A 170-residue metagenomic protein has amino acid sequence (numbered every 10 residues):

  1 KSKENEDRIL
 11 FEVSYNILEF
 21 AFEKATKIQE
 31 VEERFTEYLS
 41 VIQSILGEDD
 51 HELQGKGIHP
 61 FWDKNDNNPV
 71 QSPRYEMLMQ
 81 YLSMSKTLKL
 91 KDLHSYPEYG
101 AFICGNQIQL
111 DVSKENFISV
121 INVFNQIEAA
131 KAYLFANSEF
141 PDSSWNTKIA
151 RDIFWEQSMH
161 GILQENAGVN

Functional and structural regions predicted by a protein language model:
K1-N170: Phosphate/nucleotide-binding catalytic core
